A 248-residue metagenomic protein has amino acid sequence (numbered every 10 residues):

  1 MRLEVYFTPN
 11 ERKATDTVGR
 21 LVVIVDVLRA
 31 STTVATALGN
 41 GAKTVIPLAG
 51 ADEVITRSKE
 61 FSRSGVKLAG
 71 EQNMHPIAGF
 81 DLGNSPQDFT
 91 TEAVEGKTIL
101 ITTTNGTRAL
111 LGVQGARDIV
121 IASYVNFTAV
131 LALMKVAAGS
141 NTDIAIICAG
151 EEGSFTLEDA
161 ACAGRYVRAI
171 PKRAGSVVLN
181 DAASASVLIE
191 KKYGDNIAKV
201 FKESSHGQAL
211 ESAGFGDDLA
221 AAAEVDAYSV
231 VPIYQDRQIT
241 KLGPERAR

Functional and structural regions predicted by a protein language model:
M1-N10: Charged, flexible boundary elements
L3-E4, R20-V23, K43-I46, G65-L68 (+5 more regions): Structural motif
N10-A14, V22-V34: Short acidic, Gly/Ser-rich segments with clustered Asp/Glu that frequently serve as metal-coordination loops in enzyme
T32-N40, R57: Short active-site loop/helix that positions an aromatic residue
I46-A93: Class I S-adenosyl-L-methionine
D81-R108, G112-D118, A132, S140 (+1 more regions): Long, charged alpha-helical interface segments
T103-N105, S123, I146-G150: Short, structured patches in soluble enzyme cores that scaffold and shape functional sites
A149-D159: Phosphate/ribose-phosphate-bearing ligand recognition and processing surfaces, centered on ADP-ribose/NAD(+/P+) systems
